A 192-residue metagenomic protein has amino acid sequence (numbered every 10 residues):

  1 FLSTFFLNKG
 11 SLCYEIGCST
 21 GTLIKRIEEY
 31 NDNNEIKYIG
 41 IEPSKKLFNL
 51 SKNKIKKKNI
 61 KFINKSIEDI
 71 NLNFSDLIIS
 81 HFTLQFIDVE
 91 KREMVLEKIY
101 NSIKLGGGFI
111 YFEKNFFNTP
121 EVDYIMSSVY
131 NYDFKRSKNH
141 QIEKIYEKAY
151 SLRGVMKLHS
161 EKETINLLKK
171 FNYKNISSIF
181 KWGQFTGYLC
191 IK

Functional and structural regions predicted by a protein language model:
F1-K9: Conserved alpha-helix/loop element of class I SAM-dependent methyltransferases that forms part of the SAM/SAH-binding
Y14, S19-E68: Class I SAM-dependent methyltransferase SAM/SAH-binding core
D69-N73: Short conserved loop adjoining the S-adenosyl-L-methionine
I79: A conserved beta-strand element that flanks and buttresses the S-adenosyl-L-methionine
E93-L105: A short glycine-rich, Lys/Arg-flanked "PGG" loop and its adjoining helix->strand segment in the class I
G106-K114: Conserved beta-strand signature within the Rossmann-like core of class I S-adenosyl-L-methionine
K114-K169: C-terminal alpha-helical "lid/dimerization" subdomain adjacent to the S-adenosyl-L-methionine
K174-K192: Core SAM-dependent methyltransferase catalytic element
